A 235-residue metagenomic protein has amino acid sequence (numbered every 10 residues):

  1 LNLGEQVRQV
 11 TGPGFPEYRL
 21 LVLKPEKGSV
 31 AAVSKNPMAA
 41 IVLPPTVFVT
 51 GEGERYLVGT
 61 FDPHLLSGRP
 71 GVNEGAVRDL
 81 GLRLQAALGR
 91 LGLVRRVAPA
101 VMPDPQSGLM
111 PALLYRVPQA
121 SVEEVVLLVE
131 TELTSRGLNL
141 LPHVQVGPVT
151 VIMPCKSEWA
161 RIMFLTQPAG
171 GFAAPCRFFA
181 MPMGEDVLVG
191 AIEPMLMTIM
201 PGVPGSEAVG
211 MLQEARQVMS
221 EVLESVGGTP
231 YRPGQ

Functional and structural regions predicted by a protein language model:
L1, K24-P25, F61, Q119 (+2 more regions): Active-site-proximal beta-strand/loop segments in catalytic clefts of secreted hydrolases
L1, Q6-R8, V94-V144, Y231-Q235: Terminal, regulation- and interaction-focused segments at domain boundaries
N2-Q6, V10-L43, P142-C176: Compact, glycine-rich, soluble single-domain proteins
L20-L21, V47-V49, V58, L84 (+7 more regions): Hydrophobic beta-strand residues in large extracellular and virion-surface proteins
A32-P45, D79-A87, A173-E185, G210-S220: Hydrophobic transmembrane alpha-helix bundles
N36, A87-V94, L128, E132-N139 (+2 more regions): Structured segments of extracytoplasmic/periplasmic soluble domains in secreted or envelope-associated proteins
T46-P70, R177-G205: Beta-strand/loop substructures that line and gate deep hydrophobic ligand-binding cavities in soluble
P63-A100, M195-G234: C-terminal partner/receptor-binding element of secreted or periplasmic proteins
